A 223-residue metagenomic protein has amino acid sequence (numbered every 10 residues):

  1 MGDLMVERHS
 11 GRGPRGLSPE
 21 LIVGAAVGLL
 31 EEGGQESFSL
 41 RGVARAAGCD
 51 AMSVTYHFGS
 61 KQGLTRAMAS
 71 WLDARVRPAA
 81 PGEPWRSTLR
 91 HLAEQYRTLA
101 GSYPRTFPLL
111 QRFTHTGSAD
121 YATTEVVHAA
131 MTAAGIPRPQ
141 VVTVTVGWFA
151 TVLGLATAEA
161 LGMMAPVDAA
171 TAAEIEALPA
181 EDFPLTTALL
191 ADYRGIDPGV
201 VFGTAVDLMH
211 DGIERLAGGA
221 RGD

Functional and structural regions predicted by a protein language model:
M1-L17, P184-D192, R221-D223: N-terminal intrinsically disordered/low-complexity leader segments
L21, A25, L29-G63, A67: Helix-turn-helix
R66-A69, R97-H128, T157, L185-A188: Amphipathic alpha-helical segments used for helix-helix packing
S70-V76: Short, basic, alpha-helical segments at the C-terminal edge of helix-turn-helix-like DNA-binding modules
R77-A119, R138, W148: Hydrophobic alpha-helical connector segments
T123-E174, R194, I213-R221: Hydrophobic alpha-helical bundle segments that form small-molecule/ligand-binding pockets
A173-A188: Short glycine/proline-rich, acidic loop/turn segments that cap or connect secondary-structure elements
